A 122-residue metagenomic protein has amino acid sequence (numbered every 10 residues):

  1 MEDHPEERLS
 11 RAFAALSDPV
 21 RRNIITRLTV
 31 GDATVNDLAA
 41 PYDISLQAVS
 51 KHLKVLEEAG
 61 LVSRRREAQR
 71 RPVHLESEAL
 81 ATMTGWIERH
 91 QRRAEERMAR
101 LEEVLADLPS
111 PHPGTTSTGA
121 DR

Functional and structural regions predicted by a protein language model:
M1-R8, R27-P41, L46, E58 (+2 more regions): C-terminal regulatory/oligomerization modules of transcriptional regulators
E2-D3, A15, H74: Short helix-capping and inter-helix turn/linker motifs at the boundaries of alpha-helical repeat units
S10-L16: Conserved N-terminal beta-strand and adjoining loop/helix that marks the start of the Nudix/MutT-like hydrolase domain
L16-R22, T26: Short alpha-helical elements of helix-turn-helix
L53-K54: Short, hydrophobic-biased segments on the C-terminal half of alpha helices that form "recognition helices"
R66-P72: Short, Lys/Arg-rich nucleic-acid/phosphate-binding segment
